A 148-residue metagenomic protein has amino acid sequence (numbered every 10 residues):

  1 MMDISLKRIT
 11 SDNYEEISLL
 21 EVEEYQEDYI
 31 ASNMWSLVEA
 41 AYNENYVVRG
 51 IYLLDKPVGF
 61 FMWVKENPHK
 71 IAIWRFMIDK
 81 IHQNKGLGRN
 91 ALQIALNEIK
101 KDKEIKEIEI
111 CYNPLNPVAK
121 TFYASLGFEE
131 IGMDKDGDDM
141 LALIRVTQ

Functional and structural regions predicted by a protein language model:
I4, R8-W74, D79-I81, E98 (+2 more regions): Acetyl-CoA-dependent GNAT
D79-I81, K85, P114-L115: Active-site acidic-Proline motif in GNAT/NAT acetyltransferases
H82, G86-I94: Conserved acetyl-CoA pyrophosphate-binding loop and the N-cap/start of the following alpha-helix in GNAT-like
R89, P114-I131: Conserved active-site alpha-helix within GNAT-family acetyltransferase domains
I99-C111: Conserved GNAT acetyl-CoA-binding A-motif
I110-K120, D136-D139: Conserved beta-strand-loop-alpha-helix junction that forms the acyl-donor binding cleft
D139-Q148: Terminal substrate-recognition subdomain of acyl/acetyltransferases
